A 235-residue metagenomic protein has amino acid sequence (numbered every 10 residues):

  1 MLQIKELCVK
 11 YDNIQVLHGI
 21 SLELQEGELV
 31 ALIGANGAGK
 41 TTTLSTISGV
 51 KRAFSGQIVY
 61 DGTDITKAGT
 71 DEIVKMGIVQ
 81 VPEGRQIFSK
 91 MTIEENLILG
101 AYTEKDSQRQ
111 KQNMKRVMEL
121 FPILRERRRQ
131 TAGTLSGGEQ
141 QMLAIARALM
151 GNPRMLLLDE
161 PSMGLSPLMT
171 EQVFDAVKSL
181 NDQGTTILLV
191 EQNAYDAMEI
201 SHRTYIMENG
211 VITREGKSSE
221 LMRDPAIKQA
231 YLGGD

Functional and structural regions predicted by a protein language model:
M1-D235: Glycine-rich phosphate-binding loops of nucleotide-dependent enzymes
